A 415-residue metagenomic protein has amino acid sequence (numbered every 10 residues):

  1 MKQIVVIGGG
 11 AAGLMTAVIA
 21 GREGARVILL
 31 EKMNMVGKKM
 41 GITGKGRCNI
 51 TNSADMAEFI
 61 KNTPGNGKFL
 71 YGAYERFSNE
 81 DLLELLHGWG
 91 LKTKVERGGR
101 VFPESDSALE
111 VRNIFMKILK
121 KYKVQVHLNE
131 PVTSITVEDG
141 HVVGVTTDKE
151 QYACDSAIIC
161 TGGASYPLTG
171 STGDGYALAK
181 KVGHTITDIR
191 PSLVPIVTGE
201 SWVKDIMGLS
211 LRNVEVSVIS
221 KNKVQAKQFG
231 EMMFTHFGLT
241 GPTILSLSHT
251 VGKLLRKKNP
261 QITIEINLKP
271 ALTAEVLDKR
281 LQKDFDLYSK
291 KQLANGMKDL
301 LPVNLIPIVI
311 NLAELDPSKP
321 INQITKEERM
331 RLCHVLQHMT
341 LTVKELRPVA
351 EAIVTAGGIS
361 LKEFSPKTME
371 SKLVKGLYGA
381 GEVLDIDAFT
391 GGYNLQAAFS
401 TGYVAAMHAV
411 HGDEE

Functional and structural regions predicted by a protein language model:
M1-A12: Beta1/beta-strand and adjacent pyrophosphate-binding region of the FAD-binding site in flavoprotein oxidoreductases
V5, G21-K45: Glycine-rich FAD pyrophosphate-binding loop
V5-I7, L30, V132, Y152-P167 (+2 more regions): Short hydrophobic core segments
N34-V36, G41-I42, I50, M56-A57 (+2 more regions): An anion/pyrophosphate-binding glycine-rich loop and adjacent beta-alpha core in soluble alpha-beta enzymes
R47-V95: Glycine-rich active-site loop/strand segments that organize a redox cofactor
E75-S156: Feature captures the FAD/FMN-dependent oxidoreductase FAD-binding
L128-E130, S134, P307-D387: A glycine-rich dinucleotide-binding beta-alpha-beta segment and adjacent secondary-structure elements that constitute
S156-W202: Glycine-rich loop(s) and the adjacent beta-strand/alpha-helix scaffold that form part
